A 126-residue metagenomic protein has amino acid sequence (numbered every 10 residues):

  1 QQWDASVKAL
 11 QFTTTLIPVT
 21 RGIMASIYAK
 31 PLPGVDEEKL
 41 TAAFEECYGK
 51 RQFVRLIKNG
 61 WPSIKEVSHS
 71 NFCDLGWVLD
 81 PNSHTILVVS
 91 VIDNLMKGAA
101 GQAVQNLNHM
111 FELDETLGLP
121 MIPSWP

Functional and structural regions predicted by a protein language model:
Q1-V88: C-terminal substrate-binding/catalytic lobe of Rossmann-fold NAD(P)-dependent oxidoreductases
F72-D74, L79-P126: NAD(P)-dependent Rossmann-like dehydrogenase/reductase catalytic/cofactor-binding core
